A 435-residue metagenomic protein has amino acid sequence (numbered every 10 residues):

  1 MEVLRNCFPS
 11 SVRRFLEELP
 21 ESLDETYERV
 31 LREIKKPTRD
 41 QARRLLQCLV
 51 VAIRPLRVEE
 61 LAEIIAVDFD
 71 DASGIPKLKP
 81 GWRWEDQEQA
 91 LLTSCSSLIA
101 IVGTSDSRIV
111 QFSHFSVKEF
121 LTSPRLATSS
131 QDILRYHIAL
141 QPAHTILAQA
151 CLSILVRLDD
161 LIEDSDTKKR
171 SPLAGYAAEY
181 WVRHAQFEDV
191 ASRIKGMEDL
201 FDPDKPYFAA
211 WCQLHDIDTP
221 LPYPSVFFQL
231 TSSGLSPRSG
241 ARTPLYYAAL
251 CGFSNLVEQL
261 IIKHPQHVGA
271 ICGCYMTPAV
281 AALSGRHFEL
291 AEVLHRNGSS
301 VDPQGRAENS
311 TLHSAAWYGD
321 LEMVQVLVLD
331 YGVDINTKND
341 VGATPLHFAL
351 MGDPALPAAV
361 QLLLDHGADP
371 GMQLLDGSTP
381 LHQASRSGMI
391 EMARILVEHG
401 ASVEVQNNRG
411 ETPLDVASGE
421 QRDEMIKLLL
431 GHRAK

Functional and structural regions predicted by a protein language model:
M1-A270, T277-R296: Leucine/isoleucine-rich amphipathic helices and adjacent mixed helix/strand linkers that form non-membrane
P37, L56, L161, A191 (+7 more regions): Alpha-solenoid repeat scaffolds
L235-L245, A270-V280, Q304-T311, K338-T344 (+2 more regions): Ankyrin-repeat boundary/"N-cap" motif
Y247-G252, A281-H287, S314-D320, F348-L356 (+2 more regions): Ankyrin repeat A-helix N-terminal signature
N255-L256, E289-L290, E322-M323, A358-A359 (+2 more regions): Conserved ankyrin/ankyrin-like repeat signature
Q259-H267, E292-S300, Q325-D334, Q361-D369 (+2 more regions): Ankyrin repeat domain, specifically the short helix-to-loop turn at the C-terminus of the second helix of each repeat
Q406-K435: Leucine-rich solenoid repeat scaffolds
